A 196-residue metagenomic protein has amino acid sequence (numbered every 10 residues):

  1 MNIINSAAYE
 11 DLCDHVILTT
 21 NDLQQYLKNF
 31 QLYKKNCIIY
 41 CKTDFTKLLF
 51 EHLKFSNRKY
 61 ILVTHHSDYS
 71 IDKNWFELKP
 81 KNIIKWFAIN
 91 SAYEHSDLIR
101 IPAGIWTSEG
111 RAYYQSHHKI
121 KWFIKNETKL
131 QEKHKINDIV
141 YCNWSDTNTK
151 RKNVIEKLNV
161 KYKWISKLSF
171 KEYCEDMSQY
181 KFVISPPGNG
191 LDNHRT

Functional and structural regions predicted by a protein language model:
M1-H194: Nucleotide-sugar donor-binding catalytic core of glycosyltransferases
